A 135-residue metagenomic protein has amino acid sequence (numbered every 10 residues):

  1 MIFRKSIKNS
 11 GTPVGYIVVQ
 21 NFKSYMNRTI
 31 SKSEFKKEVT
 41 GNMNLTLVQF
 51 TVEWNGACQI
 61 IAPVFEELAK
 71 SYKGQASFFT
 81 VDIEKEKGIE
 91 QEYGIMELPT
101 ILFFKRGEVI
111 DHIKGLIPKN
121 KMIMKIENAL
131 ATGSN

Functional and structural regions predicted by a protein language model:
M1-Y25: N-terminal mitochondrial targeting presequence
R28-L45: A short beta-strand-turn-helix
T29-I30, F50, F65-A69, K73-K87: Thiol-based oxidoreductase modules, predominantly thioredoxin-like and allied folds used for disulfide exchange
F50-V64: Conserved redox-active cysteine motifs that mediate thiol-disulfide chemistry, especially di-cysteine Cys-X(1-2)-Cys
Y93-L102: Structural micro-motif
K105-N135: Non-catalytic, surface beta->alpha helical segment in thiol-disulfide oxidoreductase systems
